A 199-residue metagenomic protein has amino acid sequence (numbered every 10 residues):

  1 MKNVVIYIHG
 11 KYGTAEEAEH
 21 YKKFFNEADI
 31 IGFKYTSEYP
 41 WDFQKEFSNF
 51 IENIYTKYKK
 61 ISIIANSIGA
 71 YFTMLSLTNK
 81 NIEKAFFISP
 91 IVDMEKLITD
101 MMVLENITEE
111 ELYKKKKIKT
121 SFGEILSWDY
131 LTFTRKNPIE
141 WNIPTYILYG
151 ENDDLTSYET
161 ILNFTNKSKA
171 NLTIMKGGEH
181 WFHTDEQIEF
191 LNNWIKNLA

Functional and structural regions predicted by a protein language model:
M1-E38: Short, surface-exposed "cap/lid" segments of acyl-processing enzymes
K2-N3, Y58-I61, E83, I143-P144: Short coil/turn segments at beta-strand junctions that form active-site/ligand-binding loops
I6-K11, I64, I88, L148: Short hydrophobic segments within beta-strands
Y12, K34-P40, V92, E179-F182: Alpha/beta-hydrolase active-site loop signature
G32-Y55: Catalytic nucleophile-loop/oxyanion-hole region of alpha/beta-hydrolase and closely related hydrolase-like folds
I64-T73: Gly/Ala-rich beta-loop-alpha elbow adjacent to hydrolase catalytic centers
S76-L77: Aromatic pocket-lining residues of Rossmann-like dinucleotide-binding sites
I82-N163, K167-I174, G178-A199: The alpha/beta-hydrolase serine catalytic core
